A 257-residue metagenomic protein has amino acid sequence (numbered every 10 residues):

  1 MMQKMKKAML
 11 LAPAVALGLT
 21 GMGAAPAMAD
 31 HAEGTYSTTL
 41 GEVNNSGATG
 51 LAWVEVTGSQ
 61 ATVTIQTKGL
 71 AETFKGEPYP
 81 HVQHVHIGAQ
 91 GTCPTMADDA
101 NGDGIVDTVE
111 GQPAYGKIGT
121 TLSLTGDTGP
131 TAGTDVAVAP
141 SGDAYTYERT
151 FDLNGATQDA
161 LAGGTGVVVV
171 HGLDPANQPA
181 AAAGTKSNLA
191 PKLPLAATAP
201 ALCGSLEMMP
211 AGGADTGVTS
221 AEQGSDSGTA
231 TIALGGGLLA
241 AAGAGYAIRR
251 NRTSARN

Functional and structural regions predicted by a protein language model:
M2-K7, A12-T253: N-terminal leader/targeting pre-sequences
